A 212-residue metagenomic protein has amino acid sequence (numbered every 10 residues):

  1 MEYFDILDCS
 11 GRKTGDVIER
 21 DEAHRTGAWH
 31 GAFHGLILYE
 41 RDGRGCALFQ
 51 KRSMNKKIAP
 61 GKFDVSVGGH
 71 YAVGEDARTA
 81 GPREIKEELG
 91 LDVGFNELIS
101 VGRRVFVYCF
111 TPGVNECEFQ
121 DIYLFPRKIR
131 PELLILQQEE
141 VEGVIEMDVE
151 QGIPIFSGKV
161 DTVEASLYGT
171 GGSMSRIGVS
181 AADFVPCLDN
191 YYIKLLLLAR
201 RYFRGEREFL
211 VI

Functional and structural regions predicted by a protein language model:
M1-G43: Acidic, metal-coordinating catalytic segment for phosphate/diphosphate chemistry, firing primarily on the Nudix
E2, G31-F33, V67, S100 (+1 more regions): Residues that flank catalytic or metal-binding motifs in active/ligand-binding sites
E22-A32, G43-R83, E87: Conserved Nudix-box catalytic region and its N-terminal flanking loop in Nudix hydrolases and closely related
E40-G43, E88-G94, R130: Secondary-structure boundary elements
D92-G102: A short coil-to-beta-strand element that immediately follows conserved catalytic motifs
G102-I212: Nudix hydrolase/Nudix homology domain
